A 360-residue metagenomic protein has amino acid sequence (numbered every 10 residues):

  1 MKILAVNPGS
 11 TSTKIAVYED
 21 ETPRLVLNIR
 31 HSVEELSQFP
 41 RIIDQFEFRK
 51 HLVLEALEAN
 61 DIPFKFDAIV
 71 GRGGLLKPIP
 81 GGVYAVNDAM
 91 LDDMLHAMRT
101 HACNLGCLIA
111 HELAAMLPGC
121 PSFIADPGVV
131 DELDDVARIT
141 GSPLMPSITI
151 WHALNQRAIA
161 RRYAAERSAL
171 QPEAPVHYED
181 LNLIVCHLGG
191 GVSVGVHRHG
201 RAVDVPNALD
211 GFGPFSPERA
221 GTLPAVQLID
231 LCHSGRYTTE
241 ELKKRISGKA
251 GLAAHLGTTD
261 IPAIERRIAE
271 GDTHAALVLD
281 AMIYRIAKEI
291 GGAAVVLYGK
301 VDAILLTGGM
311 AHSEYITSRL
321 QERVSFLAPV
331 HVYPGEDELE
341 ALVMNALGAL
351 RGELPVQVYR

Functional and structural regions predicted by a protein language model:
K2-V6, F66-V70, L183-H187: Short glycine-aspartate micro-motif
I3-D44: Short glycine-rich, Thr/Ser-proximal phosphate-binding strand/loop in the N-terminal lobe of ATP-dependent enzymes
V53-A68, A165-V176, I290-D302: Phosphate/pyrophosphate-binding loops at sites that engage ATP/ADP/AMP, CoA/4′-phosphopantetheine, polyphosphate
L57-A102, V129-T140: Short beta-strand-loop/turn "lid" adjacent to the catalytic site in phosphate-handling enzymes
L105-E112, I139-N182, G191, H199 (+2 more regions): Glycine-rich phosphate-binding loop plus the immediately following alpha-helix
K244-Y298: Adenine-nucleotide phosphate-binding core of ATP-dependent small-molecule kinases
V301-L320: Glycine-rich phosphate-binding loops at beta-strand->alpha-helix junctions
E314, S318-M344: Conserved phosphate-binding/catalytic loops in two-lobed NTP-binding clefts
